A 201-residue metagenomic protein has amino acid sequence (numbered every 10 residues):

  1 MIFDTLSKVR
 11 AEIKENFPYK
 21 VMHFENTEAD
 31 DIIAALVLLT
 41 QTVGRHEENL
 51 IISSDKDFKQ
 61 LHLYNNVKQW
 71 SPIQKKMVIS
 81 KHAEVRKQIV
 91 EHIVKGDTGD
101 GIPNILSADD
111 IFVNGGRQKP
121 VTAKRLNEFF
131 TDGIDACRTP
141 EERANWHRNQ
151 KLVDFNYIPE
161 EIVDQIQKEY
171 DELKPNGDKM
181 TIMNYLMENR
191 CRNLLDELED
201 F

Functional and structural regions predicted by a protein language model:
M1-Y185, N189-D196: Extended two-metal-dependent nuclease catalytic cores across DNA- and RNA-processing enzymes
E199-D200: Short, amphipathic C-terminal "tail helix"
